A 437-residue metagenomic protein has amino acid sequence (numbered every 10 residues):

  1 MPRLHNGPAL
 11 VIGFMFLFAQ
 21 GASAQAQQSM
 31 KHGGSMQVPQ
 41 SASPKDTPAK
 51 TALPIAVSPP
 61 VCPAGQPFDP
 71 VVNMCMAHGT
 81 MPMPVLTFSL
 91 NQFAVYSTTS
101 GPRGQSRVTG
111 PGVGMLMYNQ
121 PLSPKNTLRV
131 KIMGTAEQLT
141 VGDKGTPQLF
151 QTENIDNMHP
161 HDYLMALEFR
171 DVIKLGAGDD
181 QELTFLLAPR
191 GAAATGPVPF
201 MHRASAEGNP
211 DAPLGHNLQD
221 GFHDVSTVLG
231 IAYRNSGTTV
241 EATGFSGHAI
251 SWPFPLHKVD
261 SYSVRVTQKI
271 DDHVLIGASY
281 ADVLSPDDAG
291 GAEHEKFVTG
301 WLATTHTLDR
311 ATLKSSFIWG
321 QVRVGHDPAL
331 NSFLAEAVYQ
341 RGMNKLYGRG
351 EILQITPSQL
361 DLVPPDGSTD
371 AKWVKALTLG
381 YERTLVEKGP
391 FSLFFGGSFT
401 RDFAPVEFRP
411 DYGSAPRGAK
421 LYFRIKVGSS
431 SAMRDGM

Functional and structural regions predicted by a protein language model:
A24-T99, G104-Q105, M117-K125, K131-M133 (+1 more regions): N-terminal periplasmic/intermembrane-space "pro-region" immediately following the signal or transit peptide
P84, S106-G114, H161-L167, H223-T227 (+7 more regions): Residues that define the transmembrane beta-barrel architecture of outer-membrane proteins
F88-Q92, L128-I132, L183-L187, I231 (+9 more regions): Membrane-embedded beta-strand positions of outer-membrane beta-barrel proteins
Q92-S100, G134-T140, L187-A193, N235-G237 (+9 more regions): Transmembrane beta-strands of outer-membrane beta-barrel pores
V95-G101, V141-T267: Surface-exposed coil loops of outer-membrane beta-barrel proteins
P124-R129, A177-L183, G237-E241, D272-A278 (+4 more regions): Repeated loop/turn-to-beta-strand initiation elements of outer-membrane beta-barrel proteins
L139-T146, D156-M165, Y280-V298, A311-L334 (+1 more regions): Outer-membrane beta-barrel translocator/channel fold
L379, G413-M437: Outer-membrane beta-barrel "beta-signal"
